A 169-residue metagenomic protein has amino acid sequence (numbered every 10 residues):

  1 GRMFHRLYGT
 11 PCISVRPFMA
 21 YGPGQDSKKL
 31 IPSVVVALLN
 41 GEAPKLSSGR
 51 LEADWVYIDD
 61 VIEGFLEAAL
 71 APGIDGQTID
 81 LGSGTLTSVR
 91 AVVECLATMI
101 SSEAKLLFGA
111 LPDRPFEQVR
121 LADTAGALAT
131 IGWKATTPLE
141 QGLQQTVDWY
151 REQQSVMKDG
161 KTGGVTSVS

Functional and structural regions predicted by a protein language model:
G1-I13, L39: Active-site Tyr-X1-5-Lys
L7-P11, S27-K28, P72: Short coil/turn segments at alpha/beta junctions that flank glycine-rich nucleotide-binding fingerprints
I13-L30: Flexible, glycine-rich beta-alpha linker
P32, L38-S169: C-terminal substrate-binding subdomain of Rossmann-fold SDR/epimerase-dehydratase oxidoreductases
